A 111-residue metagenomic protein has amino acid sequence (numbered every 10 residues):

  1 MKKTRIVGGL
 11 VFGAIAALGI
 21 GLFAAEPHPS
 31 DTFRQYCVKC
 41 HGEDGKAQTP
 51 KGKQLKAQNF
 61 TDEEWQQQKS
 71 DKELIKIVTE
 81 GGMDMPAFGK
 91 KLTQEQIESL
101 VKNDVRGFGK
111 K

Functional and structural regions predicted by a protein language model:
M1-P27, G109-K111: N-terminal export/targeting leaders of redox proteins
P27, Q68, K91-E95: Soluble non-cytosolic domains of exported or imported proteins
P27-K56, G82-P86, R106-K111: Periplasmic/extracellular electron-transfer cofactor-ligation site, primarily the c-type cytochrome heme-c attachment
D31, Q35-V38, K72, K76 (+2 more regions): Solvent-exposed, polar/charged alpha-helical surfaces in well-ordered, non-transmembrane soluble domains, broadly
G45-E73: Gly/Gly-Pro-rich "capping" loops immediately C-terminal to redox-active cysteine motifs in periplasmic/lumenal
T61, P86-G89: Residue-level detector of conserved, well-ordered beta-strand and adjacent loop positions that form binding/recognition
K72-A87: Periplasmic c-type cytochrome electron-transfer domains
I77, K90-K111: C-terminal capping alpha-helices of c-type cytochrome domains
